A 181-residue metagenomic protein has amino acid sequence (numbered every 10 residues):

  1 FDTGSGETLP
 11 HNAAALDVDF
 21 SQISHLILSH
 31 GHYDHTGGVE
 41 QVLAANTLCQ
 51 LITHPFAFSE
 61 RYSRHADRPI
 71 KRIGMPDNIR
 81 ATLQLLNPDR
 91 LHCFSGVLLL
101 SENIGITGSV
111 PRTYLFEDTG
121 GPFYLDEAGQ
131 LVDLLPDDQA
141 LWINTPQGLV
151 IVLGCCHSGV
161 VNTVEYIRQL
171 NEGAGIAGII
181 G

Functional and structural regions predicted by a protein language model:
F1-D2, A13, H30, L51 (+2 more regions): Divalent metal-coordination and catalytic microenvironments
F1-L16, L134-L153: Conserved beta-strand hairpin/beta-sheet module of binuclear metal-dependent hydrolase folds, prominently
S5, Y33, H157: Short, glycine/acidic-enriched loop or turn micro-motifs at the edges of active sites
T8-T53, A57-F58, Q169-I180: Active-site metal-binding motif and surrounding structural segment of the metallo-beta-lactamase
I27, G105, L149-I151: Conserved beta-strand elements of the Class I
F58-D138: Metallo-beta-lactamase
I151-C156, G178-G181: Glycine-rich anion-binding loop/nest that anchors nucleotide
C156-N171, G175-I176: Glycine- and Gly-Pro-enriched alpha-helical subdomains that act as flexible, kink-prone "lid/hinge" or packing modules
